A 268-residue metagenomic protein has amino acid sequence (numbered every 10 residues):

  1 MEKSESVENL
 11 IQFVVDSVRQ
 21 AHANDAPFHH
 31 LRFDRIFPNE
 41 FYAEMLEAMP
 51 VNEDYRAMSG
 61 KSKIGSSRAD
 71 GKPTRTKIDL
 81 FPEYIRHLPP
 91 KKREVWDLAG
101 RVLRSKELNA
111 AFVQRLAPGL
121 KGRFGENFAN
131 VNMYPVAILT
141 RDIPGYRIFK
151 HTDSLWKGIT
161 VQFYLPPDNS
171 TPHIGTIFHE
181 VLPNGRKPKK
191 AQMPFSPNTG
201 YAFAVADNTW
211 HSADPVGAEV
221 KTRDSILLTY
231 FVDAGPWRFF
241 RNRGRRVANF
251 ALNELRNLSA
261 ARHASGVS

Functional and structural regions predicted by a protein language model:
M1-A26, R243-S268: Fe(II)/2-oxoglutarate
F13-D16, Q20, R35, A43-A48 (+9 more regions): Charged/polar, solvent-exposed surface patches and flexible loops
Q20-R115: Non-heme Fe(II)/2-oxoglutarate
A26, E53-A57, L120, F124 (+2 more regions): Residue-level signal for secondary-structure boundary elements
A48-N52, I177-V181, F240-F250: Short intrinsically disordered coil segments
I64-K72, V136-T140, R246-N253: Amphipathic alpha-helical surface "interface" segments used for docking/oligomerization or membrane association within
T76-E83, N184-R186, D207-H211, R246-A251: A general structural signal for short secondary-structure boundary/capping elements
K92-L227, V232-F240: Catalytic core of non-heme Fe(II) oxygenases with the double-stranded beta-helix
